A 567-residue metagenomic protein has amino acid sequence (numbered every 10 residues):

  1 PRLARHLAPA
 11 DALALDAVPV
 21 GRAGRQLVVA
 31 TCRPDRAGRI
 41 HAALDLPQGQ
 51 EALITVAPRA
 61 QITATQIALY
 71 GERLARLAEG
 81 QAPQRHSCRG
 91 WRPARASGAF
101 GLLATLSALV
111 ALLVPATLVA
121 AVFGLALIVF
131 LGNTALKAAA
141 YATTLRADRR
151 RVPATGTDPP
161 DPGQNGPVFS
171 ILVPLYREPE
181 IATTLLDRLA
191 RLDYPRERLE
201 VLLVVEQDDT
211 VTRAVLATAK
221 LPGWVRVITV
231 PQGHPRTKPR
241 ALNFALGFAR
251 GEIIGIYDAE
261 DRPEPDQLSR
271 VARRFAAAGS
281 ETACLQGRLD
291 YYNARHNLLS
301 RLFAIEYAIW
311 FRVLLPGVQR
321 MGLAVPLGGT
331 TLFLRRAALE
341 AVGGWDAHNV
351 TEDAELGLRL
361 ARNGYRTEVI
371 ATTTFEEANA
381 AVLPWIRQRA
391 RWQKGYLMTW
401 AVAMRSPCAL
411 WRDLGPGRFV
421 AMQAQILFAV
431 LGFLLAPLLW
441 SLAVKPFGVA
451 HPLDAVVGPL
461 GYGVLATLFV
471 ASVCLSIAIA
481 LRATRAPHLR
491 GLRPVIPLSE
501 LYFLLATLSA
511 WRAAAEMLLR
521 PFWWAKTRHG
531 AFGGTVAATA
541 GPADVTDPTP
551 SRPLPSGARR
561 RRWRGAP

Functional and structural regions predicted by a protein language model:
P1-P47, R59: Polyanionic, low-complexity intrinsically disordered segments
T65-L103: Cytosolic-side membrane-insertion boundary helix
V110-D161, A424-L519: Membrane-embedded multi-pass helical conduit in multi-pass membrane proteins, especially envelope-biosynthetic
A135-E197: N-terminal signal-anchor transmembrane helix
P167-S170, E200, E340, E355: Cell-envelope/extracellular polymer assembly enzymes that use nucleotide-activated donors
A190-G233: Acidic donor-binding segment of Leloir-type glycosyltransferases
A217-E252, P265-V350, A390-A401, Y502: Long helical/loop segments within the catalytic core of UDP-sugar-dependent glycosyltransferases, especially the large
G357-F375: Catalytic donor-sugar/metal-binding loop of nucleotide-sugar-dependent glycosyltransferases
